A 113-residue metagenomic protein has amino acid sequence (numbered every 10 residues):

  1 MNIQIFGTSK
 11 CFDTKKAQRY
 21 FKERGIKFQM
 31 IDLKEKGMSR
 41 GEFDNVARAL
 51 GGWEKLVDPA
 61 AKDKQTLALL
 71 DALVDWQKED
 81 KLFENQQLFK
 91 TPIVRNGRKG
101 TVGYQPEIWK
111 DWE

Functional and structural regions predicted by a protein language model:
M1-R24, F28-L33: Local sequence-structure signature of Cys/Sec-based thiol-disulfide redox active-site neighborhoods
L33-E113: Thiol/selenol-based redox catalytic cores and closely related redox-interacting motifs
